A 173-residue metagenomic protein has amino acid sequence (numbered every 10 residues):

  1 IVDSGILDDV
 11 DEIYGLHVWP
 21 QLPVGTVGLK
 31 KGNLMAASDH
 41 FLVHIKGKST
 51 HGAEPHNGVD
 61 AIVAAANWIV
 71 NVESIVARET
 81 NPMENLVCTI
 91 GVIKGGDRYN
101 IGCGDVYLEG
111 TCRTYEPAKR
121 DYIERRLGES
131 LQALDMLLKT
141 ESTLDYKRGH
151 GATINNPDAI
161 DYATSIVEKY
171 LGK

Functional and structural regions predicted by a protein language model:
I1-C103: Histidine/acidic-residue-rich, glycine-tolerant segments that coordinate divalent metal ions
A66-K173: Metal-dependent amide/peptide-bond hydrolase catalytic core, centered on the "pita-bread" metallohydrolase fold
